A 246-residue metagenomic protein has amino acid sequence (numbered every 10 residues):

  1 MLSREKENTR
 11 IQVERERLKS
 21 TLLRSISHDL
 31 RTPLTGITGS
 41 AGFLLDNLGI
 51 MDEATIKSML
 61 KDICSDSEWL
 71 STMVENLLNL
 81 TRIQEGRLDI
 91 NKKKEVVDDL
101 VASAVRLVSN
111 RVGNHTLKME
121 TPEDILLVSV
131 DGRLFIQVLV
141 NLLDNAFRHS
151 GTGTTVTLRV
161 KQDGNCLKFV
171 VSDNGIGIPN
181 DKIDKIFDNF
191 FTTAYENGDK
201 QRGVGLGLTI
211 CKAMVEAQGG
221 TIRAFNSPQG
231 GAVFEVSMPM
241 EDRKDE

Functional and structural regions predicted by a protein language model:
S65-L70: Short alpha-helical segment of the dimerization/phosphotransfer core of two-component systems
E85-I90, L127-V130: Conserved micro-motifs of the catalytic ATP-binding
N91-V96, T116-L126: Conserved catalytic submotifs in the C-terminal HATPase_c
V97, G177-K185: Short helix N-cap motif at coil->helix boundaries in the Bergerat
A146-F147: Short helix-loop "hinge" at the ATP-lid/N-box region of the Bergerat-fold HATPase_c
G207, C211: Short alpha-helical Gxxx[C/S/T] motif in the catalytic ATP-binding
